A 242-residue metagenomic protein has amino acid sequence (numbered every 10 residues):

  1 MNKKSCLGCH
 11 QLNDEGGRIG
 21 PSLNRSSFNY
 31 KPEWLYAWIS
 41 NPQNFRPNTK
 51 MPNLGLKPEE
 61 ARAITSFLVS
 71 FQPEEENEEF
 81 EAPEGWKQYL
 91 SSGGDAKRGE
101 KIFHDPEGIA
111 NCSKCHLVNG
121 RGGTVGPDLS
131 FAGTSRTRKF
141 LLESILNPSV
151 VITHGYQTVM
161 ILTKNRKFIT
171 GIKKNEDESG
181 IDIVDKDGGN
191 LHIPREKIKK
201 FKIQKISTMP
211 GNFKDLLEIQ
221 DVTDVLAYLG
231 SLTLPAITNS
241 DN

Functional and structural regions predicted by a protein language model:
M1-N2, L23-Y30, M51-P58, F103-E107 (+3 more regions): Flexible gly/pro/ser-rich segments immediately N-terminal to CXXCH heme-c attachment motifs in exported/periplasmic
N2-S22, N44-F45, S70-N77, K101-D128 (+5 more regions): Periplasmic/extracellular electron-transfer cofactor-ligation site, primarily the c-type cytochrome heme-c attachment
G8-S40, K50-N53, N119-L146, Q157-I203: Gly/Gly-Pro-rich "capping" loops immediately C-terminal to redox-active cysteine motifs in periplasmic/lumenal
L12, E33-A96, E100-K101, D105 (+5 more regions): Post-cleavage N-terminal segment of exported redox proteins
G16, G20, N48, P83-E84 (+4 more regions): Residue-level signal for cytosolic alpha-helical hairpin/rod architecture
L141-I161, N165, E218-I219, T223-T233 (+1 more regions): Short glycine-rich, low-complexity segments
K200-D224: Intrinsically disordered, low-complexity linker and terminal regions at domain boundaries
